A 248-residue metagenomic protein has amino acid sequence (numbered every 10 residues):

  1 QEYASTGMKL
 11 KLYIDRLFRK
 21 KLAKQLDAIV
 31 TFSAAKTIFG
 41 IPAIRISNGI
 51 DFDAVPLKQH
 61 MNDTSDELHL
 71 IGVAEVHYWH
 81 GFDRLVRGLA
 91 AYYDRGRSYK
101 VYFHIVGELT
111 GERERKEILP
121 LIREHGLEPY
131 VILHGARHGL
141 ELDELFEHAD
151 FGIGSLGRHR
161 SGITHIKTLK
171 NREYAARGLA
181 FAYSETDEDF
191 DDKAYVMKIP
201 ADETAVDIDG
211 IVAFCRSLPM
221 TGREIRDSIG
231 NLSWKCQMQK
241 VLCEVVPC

Functional and structural regions predicted by a protein language model:
M8-I29: Membrane-proximal helix-turn-helix segments that form the acceptor-binding/catalytic region of lipid-linked
A35, G49: Carbohydrate-associated surface elements
F52-H69, Y93-S98: Nucleotide-sugar donor-binding and catalytic loop/hinge architecture of NDP-sugar-dependent glycosyltransferases
M61-H80, V86-L89, F103-H104: Conserved donor-binding/catalytic core segment of Leloir-type glycosyltransferases
V73-Y78, L109-T110, R137: Short donor-sugar binding/catalytic loops of nucleotide-sugar-dependent glycosyltransferases, especially enzymes
H80, L140-L142, G152-E173, A182-K193: Nucleotide-sugar-dependent
G107, R115-E144: Nucleotide-activated donor-binding/catalytic signature segment of Leloir-type glycosyltransferases, i.e., the conserved
E203-G210, R216-C248: A charged, aromatic-enriched C-terminal amphipathic alpha-helix characteristic of glycosyltransferases across folds
